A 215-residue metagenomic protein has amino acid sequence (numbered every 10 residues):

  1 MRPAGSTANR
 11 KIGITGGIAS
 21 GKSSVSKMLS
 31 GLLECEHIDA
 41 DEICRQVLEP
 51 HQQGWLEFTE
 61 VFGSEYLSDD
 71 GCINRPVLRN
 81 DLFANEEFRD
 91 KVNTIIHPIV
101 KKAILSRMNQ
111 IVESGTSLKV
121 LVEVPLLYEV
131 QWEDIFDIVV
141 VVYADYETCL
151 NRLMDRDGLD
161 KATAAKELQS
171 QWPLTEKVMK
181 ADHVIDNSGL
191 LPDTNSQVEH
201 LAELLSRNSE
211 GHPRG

Functional and structural regions predicted by a protein language model:
I14: Hydrophobic anchor at the beta1->P-loop junction of P-loop NTPases
S20: ATP-binding Walker
S23: Walker A/P-loop
C35-L48: Short beta-strand-centered segment that lines the nucleotide-binding/catalytic pocket of NTP-utilizing
R45-L118: ATP-dependent small-molecule kinase phosphotransfer cores that center on conserved nucleotide phosphate-binding segments
L105-E113, S117-D155: ATP-dependent NMP and nucleoside kinases share a basic, alpha-helical "lid"
D134-I135, D155, L159-G215: Small-molecule kinase domains that catalyze NTP-dependent phosphoryl transfer to phosphate-bearing small molecules
